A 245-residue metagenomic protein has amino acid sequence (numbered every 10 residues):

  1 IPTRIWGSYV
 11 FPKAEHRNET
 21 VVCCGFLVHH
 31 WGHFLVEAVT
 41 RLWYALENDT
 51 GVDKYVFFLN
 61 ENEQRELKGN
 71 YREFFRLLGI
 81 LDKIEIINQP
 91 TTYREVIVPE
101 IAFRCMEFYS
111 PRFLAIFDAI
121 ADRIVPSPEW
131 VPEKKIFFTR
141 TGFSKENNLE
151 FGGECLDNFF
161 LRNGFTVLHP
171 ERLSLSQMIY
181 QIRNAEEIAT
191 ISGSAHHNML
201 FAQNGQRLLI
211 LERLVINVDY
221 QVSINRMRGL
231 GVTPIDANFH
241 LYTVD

Functional and structural regions predicted by a protein language model:
I1-D245: The feature primarily captures lumenal catalytic ectodomains of type II secretory-pathway glycosyltransferases
